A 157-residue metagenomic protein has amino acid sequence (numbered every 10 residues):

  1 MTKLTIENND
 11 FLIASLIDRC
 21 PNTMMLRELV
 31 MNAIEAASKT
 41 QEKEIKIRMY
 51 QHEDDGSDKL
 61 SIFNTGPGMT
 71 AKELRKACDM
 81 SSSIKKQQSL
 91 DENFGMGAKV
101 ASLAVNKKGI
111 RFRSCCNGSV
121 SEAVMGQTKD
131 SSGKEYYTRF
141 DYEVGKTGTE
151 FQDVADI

Functional and structural regions predicted by a protein language model:
M1-D55, A71-C78: Bergerat-fold GHKL ATPase/HATPase_c domain
E7-I17, Q88-L90, D153-I157: Short hinge/gating elements
E44-K46, K59-L60, K108-R111: Beta-sheet entry/capping signal
D55-L60, I157: Short beta-strand element(s) in the Bergerat
N64: Acidic ATP/Mg2+-coordinating residue in the GHKL
P67-G68: Glycine-rich G1-box
K76-D91: Bergerat-fold ATP-binding/catalytic subdomain of histidine kinases
S89-I157: GHKL-type ATPase core
